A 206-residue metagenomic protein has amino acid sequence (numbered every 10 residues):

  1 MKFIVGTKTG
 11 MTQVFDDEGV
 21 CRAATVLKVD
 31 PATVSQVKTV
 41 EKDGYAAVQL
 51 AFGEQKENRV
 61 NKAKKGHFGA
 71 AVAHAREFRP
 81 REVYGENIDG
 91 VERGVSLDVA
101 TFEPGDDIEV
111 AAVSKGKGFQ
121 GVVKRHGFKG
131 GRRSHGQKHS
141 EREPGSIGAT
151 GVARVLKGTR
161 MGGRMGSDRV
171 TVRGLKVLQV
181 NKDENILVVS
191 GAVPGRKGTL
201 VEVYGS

Functional and structural regions predicted by a protein language model:
M1-S206: Extended basic (Lys/Arg/His-rich) segments that typically form rRNA-contacting surfaces in ribosomal proteins
